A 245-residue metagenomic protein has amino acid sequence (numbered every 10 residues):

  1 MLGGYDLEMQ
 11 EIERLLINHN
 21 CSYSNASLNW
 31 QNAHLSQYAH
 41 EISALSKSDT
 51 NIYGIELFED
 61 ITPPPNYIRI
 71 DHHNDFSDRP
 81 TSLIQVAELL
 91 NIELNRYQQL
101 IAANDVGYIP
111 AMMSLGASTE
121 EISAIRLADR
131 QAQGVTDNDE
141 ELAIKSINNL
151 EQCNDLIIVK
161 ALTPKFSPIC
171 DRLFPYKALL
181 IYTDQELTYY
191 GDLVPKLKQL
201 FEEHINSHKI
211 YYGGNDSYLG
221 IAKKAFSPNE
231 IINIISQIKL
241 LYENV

Functional and structural regions predicted by a protein language model:
M1-A44, S48, S118-V245: C-terminal accessory domains and tails appended to enzymatic cores
G3-M9, F58-D60, N74-F76, N104-I109 (+1 more regions): Gly/Ser/Thr-rich loops at beta-strand to alpha-helix junctions that form or flank small-molecule/cofactor-binding
R14-I17, N66-R69, S82-I84: Short, glycine/charged-enriched secondary-structure capping and boundary segments
S24-S27, Y53-E56, I68-D71, L94-Y97 (+1 more regions): General beta-strand structural signal in soluble alpha/beta enzymes
S46-P80: Long, hydrophobic/aromatic-enriched structural stretches that serve as scaffold segments
P63-Y67, N95, N206: Short glycine/proline-enriched coil/turn segments at helix->beta-strand junctions
I70-A128: Short alpha-helices
